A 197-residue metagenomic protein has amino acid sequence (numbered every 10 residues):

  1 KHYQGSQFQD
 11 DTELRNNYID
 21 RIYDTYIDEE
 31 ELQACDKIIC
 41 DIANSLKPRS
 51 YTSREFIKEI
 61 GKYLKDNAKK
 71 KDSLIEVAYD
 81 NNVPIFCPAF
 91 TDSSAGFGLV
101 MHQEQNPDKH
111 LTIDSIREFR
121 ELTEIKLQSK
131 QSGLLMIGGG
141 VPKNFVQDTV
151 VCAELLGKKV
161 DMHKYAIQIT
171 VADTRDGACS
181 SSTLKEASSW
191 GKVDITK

Functional and structural regions predicted by a protein language model:
K1, G96-L99, F145-T149, A178-S180: A short acidic (Asp/Glu
K1-I19, V151-K159: Adenosine ribonucleotide-centric catalytic and binding domains
Q9-A95: Ligand-binding beta-strand-loop-alpha-helix segment within the catalytic cores of soluble metabolic enzymes
E76-Y79, K126-S129, K158-D161: Solvent-exposed alpha-helices and their adjacent loops that cap or buttress functional pockets in soluble metabolic
P88-G133, P142: Active-site rim loops that border cofactor/substrate pockets in soluble metabolic enzymes
P107-E121, C152-V171: Gly/Ser/Thr-rich active-site loops/lids in small-molecule metabolic enzymes that frequently grip phosphoryl groups
Q131, V141, L155-K197: C-terminal functional extensions of proteins
